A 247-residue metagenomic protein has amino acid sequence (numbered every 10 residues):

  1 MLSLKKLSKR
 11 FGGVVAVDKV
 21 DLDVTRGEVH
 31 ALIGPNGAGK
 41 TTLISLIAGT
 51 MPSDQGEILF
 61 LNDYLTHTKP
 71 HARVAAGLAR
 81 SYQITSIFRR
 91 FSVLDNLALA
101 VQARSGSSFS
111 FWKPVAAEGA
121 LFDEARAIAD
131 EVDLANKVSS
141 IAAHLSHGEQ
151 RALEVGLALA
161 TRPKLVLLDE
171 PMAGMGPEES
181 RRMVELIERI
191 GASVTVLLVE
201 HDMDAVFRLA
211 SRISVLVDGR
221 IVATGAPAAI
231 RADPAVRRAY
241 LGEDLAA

Functional and structural regions predicted by a protein language model:
M1-A247: Glycine-rich phosphate-binding loops of nucleotide-dependent enzymes
